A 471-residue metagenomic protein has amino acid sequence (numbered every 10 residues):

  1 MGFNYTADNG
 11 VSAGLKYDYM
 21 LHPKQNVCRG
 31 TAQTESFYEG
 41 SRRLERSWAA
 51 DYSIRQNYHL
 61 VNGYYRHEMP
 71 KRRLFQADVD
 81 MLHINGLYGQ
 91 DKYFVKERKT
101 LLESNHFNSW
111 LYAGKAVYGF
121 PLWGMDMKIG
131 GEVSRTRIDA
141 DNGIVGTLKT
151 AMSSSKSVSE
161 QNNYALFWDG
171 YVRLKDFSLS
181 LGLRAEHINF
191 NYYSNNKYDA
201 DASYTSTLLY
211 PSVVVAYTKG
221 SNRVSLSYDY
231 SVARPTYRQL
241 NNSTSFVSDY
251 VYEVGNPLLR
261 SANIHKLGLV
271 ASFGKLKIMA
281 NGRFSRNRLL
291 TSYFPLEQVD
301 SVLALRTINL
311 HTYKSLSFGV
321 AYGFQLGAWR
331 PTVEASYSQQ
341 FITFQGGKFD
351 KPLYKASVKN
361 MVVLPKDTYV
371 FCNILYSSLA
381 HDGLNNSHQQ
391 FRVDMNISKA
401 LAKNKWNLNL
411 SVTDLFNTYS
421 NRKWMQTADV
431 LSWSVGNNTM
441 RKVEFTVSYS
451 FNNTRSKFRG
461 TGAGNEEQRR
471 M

Functional and structural regions predicted by a protein language model:
N4-H22, A49-N195, T218, N222-R223 (+2 more regions): Face-selective signature of the C-terminal outer-membrane beta-barrel domain
Q25-E45, L87-K96, D139-L148, N191-D199 (+7 more regions): Outer-membrane beta-barrel translocator domains and adjoining extracellular loop/strand segments of Gram-negative
L44-D51, E97-N105, L148-K156, Y193-S203 (+7 more regions): Extracellular loop and loop/strand-boundary signature of outer-membrane beta-barrel proteins
L111-K115, N163-A165, V254-N256, R260 (+5 more regions): Outer membrane beta-barrel strand-and-loop segments of large Gram-negative receptors, especially TonB-dependent
S155-Q161, Y204, V232-R286, L305-L316 (+1 more regions): Outer-membrane beta-barrel signature, preferentially recognizing the C-terminal barrel domain of Gram-negative
N189-Y192, Y217-K266, N281-D300, L415-A428: Surface-exposed extracellular loop regions of Gram-negative outer-membrane beta-barrel proteins, predominantly
S336-I342, L353-L401, T413-F416, W424-M425: C-terminal beta-barrel architecture of Gram-negative outer-membrane proteins
L401-M471: C-terminal beta-signal and adjacent terminal beta-strands/loops of Gram-negative outer-membrane beta-barrel proteins
